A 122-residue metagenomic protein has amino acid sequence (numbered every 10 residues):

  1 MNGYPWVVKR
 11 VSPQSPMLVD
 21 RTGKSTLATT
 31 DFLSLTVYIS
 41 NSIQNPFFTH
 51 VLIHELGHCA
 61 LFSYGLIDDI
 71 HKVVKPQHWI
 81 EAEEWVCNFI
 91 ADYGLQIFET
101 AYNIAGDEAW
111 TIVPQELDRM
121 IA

Functional and structural regions predicted by a protein language model:
M1-F48, C59-I67, K72, W79 (+2 more regions): Active-site scaffold of zinc-dependent metalloenzymes
L52: A conserved beta-strand element that flanks and buttresses the S-adenosyl-L-methionine
E55: Walker B catalytic acidic pair
K72-I112: Post-HExxH zinc-binding segment in Zn-dependent metallohydrolases
E108-W110, P114-A122: Short intrinsically disordered terminal tails
